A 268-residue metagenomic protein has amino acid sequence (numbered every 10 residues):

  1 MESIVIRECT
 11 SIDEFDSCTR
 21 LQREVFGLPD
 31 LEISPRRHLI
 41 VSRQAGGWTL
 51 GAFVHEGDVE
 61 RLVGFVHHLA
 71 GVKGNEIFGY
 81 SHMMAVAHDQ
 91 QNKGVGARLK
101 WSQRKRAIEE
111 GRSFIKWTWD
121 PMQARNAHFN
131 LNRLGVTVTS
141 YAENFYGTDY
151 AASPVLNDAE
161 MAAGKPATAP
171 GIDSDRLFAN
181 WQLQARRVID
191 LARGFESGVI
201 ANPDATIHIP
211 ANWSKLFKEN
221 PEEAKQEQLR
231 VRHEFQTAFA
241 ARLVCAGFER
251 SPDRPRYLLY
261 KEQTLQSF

Functional and structural regions predicted by a protein language model:
M1-V5: Short, contiguous pre-domain boundary segments
I6-H88, A246-S251, E262-Q263: A conserved beta-strand-loop-helix scaffold within acyl/acetyltransferase catalytic domains
F78, F114-K116, T206: Structural preference for beta-strand elements that scaffold enzyme active sites
H82, T118, N180: A cross-family glycoside hydrolase active-site/sugar-binding cleft signature
V86, N92-A107, N126, E227-R230: Conserved acetyl-CoA-binding loop-helix of GNAT-fold acetyltransferases
A87-D89, D120, P210: Residue-level recognition of the GNAT/N-acetyltransferase active site
A107-P121: Conserved GNAT acetyl-CoA-binding A-motif
R112, Q123, F129-N132, V138-F268: Intrinsically disordered, low-complexity, positively biased terminal segments
